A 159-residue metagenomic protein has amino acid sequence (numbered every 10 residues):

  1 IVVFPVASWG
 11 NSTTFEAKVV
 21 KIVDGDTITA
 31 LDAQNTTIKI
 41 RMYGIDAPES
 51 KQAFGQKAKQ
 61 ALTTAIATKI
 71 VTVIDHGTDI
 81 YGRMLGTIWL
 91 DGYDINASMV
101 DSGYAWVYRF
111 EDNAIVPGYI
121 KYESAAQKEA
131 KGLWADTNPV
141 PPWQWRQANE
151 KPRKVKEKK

Functional and structural regions predicted by a protein language model:
I1-K159: Small beta-barrel nucleic-acid-binding modules, primarily SNase/OB-fold domains and secondarily Tudor-like barrels
